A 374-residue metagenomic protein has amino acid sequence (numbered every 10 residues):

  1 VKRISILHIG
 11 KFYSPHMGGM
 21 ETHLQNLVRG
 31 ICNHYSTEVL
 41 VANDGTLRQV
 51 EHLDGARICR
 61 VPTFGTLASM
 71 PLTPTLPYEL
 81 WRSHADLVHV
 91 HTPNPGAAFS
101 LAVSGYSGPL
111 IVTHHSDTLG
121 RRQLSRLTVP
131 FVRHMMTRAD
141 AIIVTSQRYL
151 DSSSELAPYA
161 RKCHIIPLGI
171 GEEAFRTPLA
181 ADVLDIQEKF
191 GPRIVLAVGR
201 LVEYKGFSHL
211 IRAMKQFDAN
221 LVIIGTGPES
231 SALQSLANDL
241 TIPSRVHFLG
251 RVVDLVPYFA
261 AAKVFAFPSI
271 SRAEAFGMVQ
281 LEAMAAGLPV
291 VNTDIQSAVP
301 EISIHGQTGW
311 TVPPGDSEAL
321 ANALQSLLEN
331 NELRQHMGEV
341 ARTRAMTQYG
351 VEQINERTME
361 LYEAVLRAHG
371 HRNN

Functional and structural regions predicted by a protein language model:
H8-A68: N-terminal strand-loop element at the rim of the active site of nucleotide-sugar-dependent glycosyltransferases
T22, N26, R193-Q216, P228-Q234 (+2 more regions): A conserved mid-protein helix/loop that constitutes part of the nucleotide-sugar donor-binding site
V39, V132-L179: Donor nucleotide-sugar binding/catalytic pocket of nucleotide-sugar-dependent glycosyltransferases
T75-L76, L87-S107, L119: An aromatic- and histidine-rich active-site surface loop
E229-A232, P243-V252, Y258, W310-T311: Active-site donor-binding acidic/aromatic loop of nucleotide-activated sugar and phosphosugar transferases involved
A260-A275, L288: Acidic donor-binding loop of glycosyltransferase active sites
P289-T293, S303: Short hydrophobic beta-strand element within catalytic cores of glycosyltransferases and related nucleotide-activated
I304-G306, W310-S317, S326-E332: Conserved acidic donor-binding segment of nucleotide-sugar-dependent glycosyltransferases
